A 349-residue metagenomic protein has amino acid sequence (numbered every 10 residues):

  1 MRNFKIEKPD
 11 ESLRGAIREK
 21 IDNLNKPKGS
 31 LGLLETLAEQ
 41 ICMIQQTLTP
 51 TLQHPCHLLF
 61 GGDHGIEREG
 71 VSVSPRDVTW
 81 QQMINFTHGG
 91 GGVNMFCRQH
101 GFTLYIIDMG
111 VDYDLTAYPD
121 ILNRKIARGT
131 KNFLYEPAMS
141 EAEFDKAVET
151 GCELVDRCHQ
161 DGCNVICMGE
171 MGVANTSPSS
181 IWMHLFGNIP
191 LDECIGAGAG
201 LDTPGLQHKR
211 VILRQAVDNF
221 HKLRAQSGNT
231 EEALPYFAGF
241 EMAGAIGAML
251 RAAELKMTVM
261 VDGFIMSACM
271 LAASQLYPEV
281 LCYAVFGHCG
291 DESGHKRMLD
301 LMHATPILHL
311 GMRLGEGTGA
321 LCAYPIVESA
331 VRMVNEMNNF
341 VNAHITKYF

Functional and structural regions predicted by a protein language model:
M1-F349: N-terminal loops that bind phosphate or other acidic moieties and the adjacent beta-alpha structural core
